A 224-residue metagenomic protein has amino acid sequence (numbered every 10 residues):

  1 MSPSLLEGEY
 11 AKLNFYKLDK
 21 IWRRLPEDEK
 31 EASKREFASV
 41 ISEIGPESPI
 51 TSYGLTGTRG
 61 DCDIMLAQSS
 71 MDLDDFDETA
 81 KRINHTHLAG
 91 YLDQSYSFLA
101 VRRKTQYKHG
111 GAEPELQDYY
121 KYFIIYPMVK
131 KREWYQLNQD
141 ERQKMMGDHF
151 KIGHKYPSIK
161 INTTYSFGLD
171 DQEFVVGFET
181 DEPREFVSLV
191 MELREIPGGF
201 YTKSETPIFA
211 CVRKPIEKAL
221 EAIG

Functional and structural regions predicted by a protein language model:
M1-G45, M71-D77, Y91-K155, F167-L169 (+2 more regions): Short S/T/G/P-rich N-terminal loop/turn motif that feeds into the first structured element of a domain
W22, E29-R35, E47-M65, P157-N162 (+4 more regions): A cross-kingdom feature marking solvent-exposed beta-strand/loop segments within repeated, beta-rich binding/scaffold
P46-I50, C62, Q68-M71, E78-T86: Basic, amphipathic N-terminal segments that precede the first structured/catalytic domain
L55, H87, Y165-S166: Short, flexible, glycine/charge-rich loop motifs used to bind or transfer phosphoryl groups or to couple energy/partner
A80, V190, E205: Aromatic/pi-system hotspot detector in well-structured domains
I83-Y91, L193-T202: A common structural junction motif
S188, I208-C211: Short, charged alpha-helical segments
